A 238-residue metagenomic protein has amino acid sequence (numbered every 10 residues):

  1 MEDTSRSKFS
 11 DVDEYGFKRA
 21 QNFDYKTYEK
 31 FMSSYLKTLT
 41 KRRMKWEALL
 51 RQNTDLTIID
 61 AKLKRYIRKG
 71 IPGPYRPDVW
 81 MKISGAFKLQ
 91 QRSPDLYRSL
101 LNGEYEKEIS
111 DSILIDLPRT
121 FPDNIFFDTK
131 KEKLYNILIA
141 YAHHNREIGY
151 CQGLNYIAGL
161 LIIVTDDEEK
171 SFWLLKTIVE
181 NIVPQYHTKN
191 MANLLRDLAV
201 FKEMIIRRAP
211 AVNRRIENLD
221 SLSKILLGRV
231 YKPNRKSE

Functional and structural regions predicted by a protein language model:
M1-A142, I162-T165: N-terminal transition regions in large eukaryotic proteins
I58, K62, G153, S223-L227: Alpha-helix N-cap/N′ positions at the starts of helices
S84, K88, I139-R146, I162-D167 (+3 more regions): Hydrophobic/aromatic-lined pockets within catalytic cores
R98-I137, S171-L227: Alpha-helical cores of eukaryotic small-GTPase signaling modules
G153-Y156, L160, E168-L174: Classical protein tyrosine phosphatase
L226-E238: Long, repeat-rich segments with strong aromatic
